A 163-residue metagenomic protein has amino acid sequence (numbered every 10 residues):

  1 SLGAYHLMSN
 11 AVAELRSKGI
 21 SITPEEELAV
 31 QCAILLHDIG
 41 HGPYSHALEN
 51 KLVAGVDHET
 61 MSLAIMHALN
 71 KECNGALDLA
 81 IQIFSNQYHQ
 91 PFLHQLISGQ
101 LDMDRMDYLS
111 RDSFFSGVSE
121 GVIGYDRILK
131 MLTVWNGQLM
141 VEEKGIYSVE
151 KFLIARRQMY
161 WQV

Functional and structural regions predicted by a protein language model:
S1-C32, G40-V163: Sequence-structural signature of the catalytic-core scaffold of metal-dependent phosphohydrolases that act on
